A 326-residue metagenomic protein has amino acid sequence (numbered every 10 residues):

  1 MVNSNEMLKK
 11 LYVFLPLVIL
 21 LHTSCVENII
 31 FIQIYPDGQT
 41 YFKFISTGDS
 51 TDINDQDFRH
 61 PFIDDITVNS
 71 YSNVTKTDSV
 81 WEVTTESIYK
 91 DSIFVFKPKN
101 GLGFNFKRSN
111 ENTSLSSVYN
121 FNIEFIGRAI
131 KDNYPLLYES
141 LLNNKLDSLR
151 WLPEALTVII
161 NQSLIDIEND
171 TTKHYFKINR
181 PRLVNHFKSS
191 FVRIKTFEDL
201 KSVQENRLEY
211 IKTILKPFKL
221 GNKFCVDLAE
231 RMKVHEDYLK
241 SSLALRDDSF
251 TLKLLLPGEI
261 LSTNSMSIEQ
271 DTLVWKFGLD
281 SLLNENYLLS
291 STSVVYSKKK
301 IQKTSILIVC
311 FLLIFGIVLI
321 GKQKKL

Functional and structural regions predicted by a protein language model:
M1-L8: N-terminal secretory signal peptides that target proteins for export/translocation
K9-P16: Sec-dependent signal peptide recognition, specifically the positively charged N-region followed immediately by
C25-E86, S92: Start-of-domain marker
S46, V83-F94, P98, I123 (+2 more regions): Short, hydrophobic/aromatic-enriched beta-strand segments in well-ordered soluble domains
N69-W151: Long, charged all-alpha helical bundle/coiled-coil segments in cytosolic proteins
N133, L137-K303: Intrinsically disordered, low-complexity linkers and stems that provide flexible hinges in membrane-associated
K300-K324: Selective detector of the "anchor" transmembrane alpha-helix that sits immediately C-terminal
